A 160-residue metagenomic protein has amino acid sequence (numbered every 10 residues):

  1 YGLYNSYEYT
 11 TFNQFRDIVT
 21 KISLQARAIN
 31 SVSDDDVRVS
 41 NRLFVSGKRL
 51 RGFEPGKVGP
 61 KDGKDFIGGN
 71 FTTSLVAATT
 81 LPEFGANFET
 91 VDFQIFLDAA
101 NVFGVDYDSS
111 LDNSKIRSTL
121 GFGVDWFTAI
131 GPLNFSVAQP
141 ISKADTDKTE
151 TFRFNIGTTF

Functional and structural regions predicted by a protein language model:
Y1-V91, I95-A99, F103-V105, T146 (+1 more regions): C-terminal outer-membrane beta-barrel translocator/porin domains of Gram-negative envelope proteins and their
Y9-N13, T79-L81, W126-T128, V137-Q139 (+1 more regions): Residue-level signature of outer-membrane beta-barrel architecture
D36-N41, D108-S114, F160: Charged/polar, low-hydrophobicity segments characteristic of intrinsically disordered regions and flexible loops
S109-N134, I141-D145: C-terminal structured "cap/appendage" subdomains that terminate the fold
V124-G131, T149-F160: Outer-membrane beta-barrel "beta-signal"
